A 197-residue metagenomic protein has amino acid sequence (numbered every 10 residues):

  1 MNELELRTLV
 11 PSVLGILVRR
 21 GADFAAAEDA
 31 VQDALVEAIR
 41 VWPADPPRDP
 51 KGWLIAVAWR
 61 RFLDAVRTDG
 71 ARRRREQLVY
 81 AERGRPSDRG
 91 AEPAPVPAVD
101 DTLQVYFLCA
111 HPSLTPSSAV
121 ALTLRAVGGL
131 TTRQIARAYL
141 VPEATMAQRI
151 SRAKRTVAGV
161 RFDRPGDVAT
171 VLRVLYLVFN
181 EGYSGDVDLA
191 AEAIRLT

Functional and structural regions predicted by a protein language model:
M1-G15, A25-E28, R161, P165-R173: A short, charge-rich alpha-helical start-of-domain segment used by transcription regulators
E3-F24, E37-V41, F107-H111: Amphipathic, Lys/Arg- and hydrophobic-enriched alpha-helical face
V13, A27-A38, L54-V57, A153 (+1 more regions): Short, small-hydrophobic-rich alpha-helical interface motif
R20, Q32-P50, T68-G70, G159-D163: Sigma70-family region 2
A25-A26, D33, V120, Q134: Alpha-helical residues within helix-turn-helix
V31, W42, A58, Y139 (+2 more regions): DNA major-groove recognition helix of helix-turn-helix
D45, A56-L78: Arg/Lys-rich amphipathic alpha helix in sigma70-family domain 2
R73-Q134, V141-T197: Amphipathic helix-loop-helix modules that constitute alpha-helical solenoid scaffolds
